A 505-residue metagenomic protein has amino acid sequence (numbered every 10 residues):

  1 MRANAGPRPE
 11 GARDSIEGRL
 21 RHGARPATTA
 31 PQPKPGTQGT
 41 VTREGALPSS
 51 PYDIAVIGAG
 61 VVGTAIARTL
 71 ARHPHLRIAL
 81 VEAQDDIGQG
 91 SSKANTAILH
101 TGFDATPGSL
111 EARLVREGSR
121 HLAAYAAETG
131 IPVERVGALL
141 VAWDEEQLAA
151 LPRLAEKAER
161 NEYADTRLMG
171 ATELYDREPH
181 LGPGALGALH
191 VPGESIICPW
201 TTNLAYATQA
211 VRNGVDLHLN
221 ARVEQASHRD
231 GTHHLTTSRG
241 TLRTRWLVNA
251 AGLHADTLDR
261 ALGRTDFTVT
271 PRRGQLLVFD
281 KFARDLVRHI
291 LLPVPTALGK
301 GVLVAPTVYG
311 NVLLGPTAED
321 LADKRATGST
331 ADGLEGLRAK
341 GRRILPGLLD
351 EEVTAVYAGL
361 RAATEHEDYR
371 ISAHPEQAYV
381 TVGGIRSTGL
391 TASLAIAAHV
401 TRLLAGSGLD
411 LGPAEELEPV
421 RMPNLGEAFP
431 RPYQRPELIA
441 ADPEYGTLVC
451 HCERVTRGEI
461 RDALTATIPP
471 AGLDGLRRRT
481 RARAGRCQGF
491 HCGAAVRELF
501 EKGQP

Functional and structural regions predicted by a protein language model:
R19-R25, T29-I54, R72-H73: Extreme N-terminal leader/targeting segments of oxidoreductases
P48-V62, A79: Beta1/beta-strand and adjacent pyrophosphate-binding region of the FAD-binding site in flavoprotein oxidoreductases
A65, A226-G231, L235-G315, E319-G328 (+3 more regions): Flavin-dependent oxidoreductases
A71-K93: Glycine-rich FAD pyrophosphate-binding loop
A97-E173, R177, L186, G301-V302: Dinucleotide-binding Rossmann-like beta1-alpha1 core, especially the glycine-rich loop that anchors the ADP
T106-R116, V141-A150, L189-T208, T327-D332 (+2 more regions): Short beta-strand to alpha-helix junction loop
L189-W246: Helical element adjacent to the flavin cofactor pocket in flavoenzyme catalytic cores
G299, V308-Y309, D320, K324-L448 (+2 more regions): C-terminal catalytic lobe of FAD-dependent flavoproteins
